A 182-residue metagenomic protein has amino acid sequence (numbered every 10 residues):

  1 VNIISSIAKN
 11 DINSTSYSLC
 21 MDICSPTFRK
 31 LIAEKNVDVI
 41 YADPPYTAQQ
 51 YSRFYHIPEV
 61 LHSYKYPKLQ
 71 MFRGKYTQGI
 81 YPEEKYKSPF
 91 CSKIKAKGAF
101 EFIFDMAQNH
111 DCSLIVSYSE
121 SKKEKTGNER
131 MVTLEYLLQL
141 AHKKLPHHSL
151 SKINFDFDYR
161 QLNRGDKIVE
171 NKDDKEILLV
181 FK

Functional and structural regions predicted by a protein language model:
V1-Y55, Q70-T77: SAM-dependent nucleic-acid methyltransferase catalytic core
S18, V39, K95-F102, D174: Short, well-structured alpha-helical interface segments that form or flank functional binding sites
T27-K30, F102-D105, G165-K167: Generic recognition of flexible, low-complexity loop/linker segments
R29-K35, Q50-P58, K125-L134, L162-R164: A short acidic (Asp/Glu
Y41-D43, I115, V180: Structural motif
A48-K95: Mobile active-site "lid"/loop adjacent to the S-adenosyl-L-methionine
E84-S149: Conserved Class I SAM-dependent methyltransferase catalytic core
L134, L138-K182: Class I S-adenosyl-L-methionine
